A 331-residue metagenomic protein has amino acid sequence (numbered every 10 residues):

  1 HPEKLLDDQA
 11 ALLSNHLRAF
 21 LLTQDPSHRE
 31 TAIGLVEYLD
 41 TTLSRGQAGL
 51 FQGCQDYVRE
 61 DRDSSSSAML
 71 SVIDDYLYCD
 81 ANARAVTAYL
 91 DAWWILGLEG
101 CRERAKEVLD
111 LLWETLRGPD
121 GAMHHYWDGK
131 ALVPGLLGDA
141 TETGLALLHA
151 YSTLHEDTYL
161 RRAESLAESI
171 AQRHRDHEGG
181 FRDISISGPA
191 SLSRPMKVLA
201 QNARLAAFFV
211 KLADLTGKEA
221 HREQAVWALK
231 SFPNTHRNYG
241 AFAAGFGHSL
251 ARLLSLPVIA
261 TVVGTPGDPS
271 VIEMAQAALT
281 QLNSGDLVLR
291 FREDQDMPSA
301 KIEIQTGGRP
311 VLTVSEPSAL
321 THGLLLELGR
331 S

Functional and structural regions predicted by a protein language model:
H1-S331: Glycan-recognition and catalytic cores of secretory/periplasmic carbohydrate-active enzymes
